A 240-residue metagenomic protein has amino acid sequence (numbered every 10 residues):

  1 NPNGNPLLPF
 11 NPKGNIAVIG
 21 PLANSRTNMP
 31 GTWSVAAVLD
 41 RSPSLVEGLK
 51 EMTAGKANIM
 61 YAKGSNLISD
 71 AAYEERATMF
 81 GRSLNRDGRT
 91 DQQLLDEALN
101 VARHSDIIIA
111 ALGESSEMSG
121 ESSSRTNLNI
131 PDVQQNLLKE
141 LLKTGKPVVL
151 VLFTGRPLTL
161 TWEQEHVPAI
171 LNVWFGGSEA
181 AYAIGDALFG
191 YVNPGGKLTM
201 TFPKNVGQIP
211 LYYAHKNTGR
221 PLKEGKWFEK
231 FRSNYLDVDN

Functional and structural regions predicted by a protein language model:
N1-V46, K50-R86, F153-N240: Secreted, periplasmic, or luminal enzymes acting at the cell surface/secretory milieu
P2, G88-E97: A Trp-anchored, charged/polar loop motif used as the substrate-binding/catalytic surface of acyl/ester-handling
T27-P30, L112-P131: Glycine/threonine-rich flexible loop motifs
K50, L138-K146: Surface-exposed amphipathic alpha-helices with a cationic face
S83-T90, T126-L128: Short, flexible loop segments at the rims of nucleotide/cofactor-binding pockets, characterized by
S105: An anion/phosphate-binding loop that grips the pyrophosphate of nucleotide cofactors and donors
Q134-L138, V148-L150, I170, I184: Extended, hydrophobic alpha-helical segments in both membrane/secreted and soluble proteins
